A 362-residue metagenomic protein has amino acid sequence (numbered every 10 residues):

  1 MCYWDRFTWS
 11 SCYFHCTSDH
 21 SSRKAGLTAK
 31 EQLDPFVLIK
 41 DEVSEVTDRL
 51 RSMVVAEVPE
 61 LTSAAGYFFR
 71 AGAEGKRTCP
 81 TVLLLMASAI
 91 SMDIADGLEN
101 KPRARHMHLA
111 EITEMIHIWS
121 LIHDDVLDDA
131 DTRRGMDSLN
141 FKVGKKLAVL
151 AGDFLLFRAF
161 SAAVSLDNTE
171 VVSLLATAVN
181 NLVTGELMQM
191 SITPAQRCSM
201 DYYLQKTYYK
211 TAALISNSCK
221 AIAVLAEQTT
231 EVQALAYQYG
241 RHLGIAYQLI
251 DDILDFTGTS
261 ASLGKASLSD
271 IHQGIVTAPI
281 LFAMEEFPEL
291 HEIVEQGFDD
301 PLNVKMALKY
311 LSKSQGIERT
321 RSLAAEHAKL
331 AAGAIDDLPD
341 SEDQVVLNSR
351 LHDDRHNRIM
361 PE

Functional and structural regions predicted by a protein language model:
C2-E362: All-alpha prenyltransferase/terpene-synthase fold signal
